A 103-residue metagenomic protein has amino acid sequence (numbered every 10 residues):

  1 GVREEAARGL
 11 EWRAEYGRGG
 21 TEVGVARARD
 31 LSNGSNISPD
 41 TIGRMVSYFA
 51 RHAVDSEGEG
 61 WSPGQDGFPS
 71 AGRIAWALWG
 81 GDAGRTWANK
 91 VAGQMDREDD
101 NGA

Functional and structural regions predicted by a protein language model:
G1-A103: Extended terminal accessory/targeting regions
